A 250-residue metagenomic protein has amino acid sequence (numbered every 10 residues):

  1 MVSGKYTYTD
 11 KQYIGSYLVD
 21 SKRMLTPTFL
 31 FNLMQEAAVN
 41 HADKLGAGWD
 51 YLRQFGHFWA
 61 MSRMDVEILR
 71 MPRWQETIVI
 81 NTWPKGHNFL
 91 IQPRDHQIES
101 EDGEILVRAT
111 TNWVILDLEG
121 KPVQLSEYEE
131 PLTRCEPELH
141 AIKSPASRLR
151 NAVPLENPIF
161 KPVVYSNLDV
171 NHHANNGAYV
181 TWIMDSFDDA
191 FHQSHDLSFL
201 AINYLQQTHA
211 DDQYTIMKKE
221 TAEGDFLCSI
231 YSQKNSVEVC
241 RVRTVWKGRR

Functional and structural regions predicted by a protein language model:
M1-M61, R108-T110, L116-S198: Hot-dog-fold acyl-thioester-processing enzymes
K5-T9, E67-N151, T208-A210, K219-R250: HotDog/MaoC-like acyl-thioester-processing domains
S62-I68, I80, F199-Y204: Short structured motifs
L155, I159-T244, R249-R250: Acidic/His-leaning functional-site neighborhoods
